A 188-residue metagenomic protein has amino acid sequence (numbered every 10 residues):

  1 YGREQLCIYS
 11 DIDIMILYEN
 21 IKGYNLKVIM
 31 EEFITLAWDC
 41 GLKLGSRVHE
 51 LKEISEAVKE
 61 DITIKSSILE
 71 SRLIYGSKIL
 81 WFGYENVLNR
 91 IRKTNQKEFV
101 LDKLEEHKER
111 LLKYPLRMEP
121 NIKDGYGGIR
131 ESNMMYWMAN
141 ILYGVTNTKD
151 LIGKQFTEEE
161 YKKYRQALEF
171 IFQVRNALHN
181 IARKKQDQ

Functional and structural regions predicted by a protein language model:
Y1-Q188: A nucleotide- and high-energy phosphate-metabolite-utilizing enzyme signature
